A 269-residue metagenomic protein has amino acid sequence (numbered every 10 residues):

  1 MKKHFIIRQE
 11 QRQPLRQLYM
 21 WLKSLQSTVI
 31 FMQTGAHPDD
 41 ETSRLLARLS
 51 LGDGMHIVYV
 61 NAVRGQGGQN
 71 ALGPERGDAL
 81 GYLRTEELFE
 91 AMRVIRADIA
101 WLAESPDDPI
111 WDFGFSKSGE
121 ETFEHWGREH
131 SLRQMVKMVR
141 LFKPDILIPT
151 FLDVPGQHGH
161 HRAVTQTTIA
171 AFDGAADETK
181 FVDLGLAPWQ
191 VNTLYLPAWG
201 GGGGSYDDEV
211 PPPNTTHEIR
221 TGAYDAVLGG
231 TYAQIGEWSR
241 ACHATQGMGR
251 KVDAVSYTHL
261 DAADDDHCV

Functional and structural regions predicted by a protein language model:
K2-F181, P188, G200: Active-site beta-strand->loop->alpha-helix modules in alpha/beta enzyme cores, enriched in Gly/His/Asp(Glu)
D173, W189-Y257: Extended catalytic-interface subdomain
T258-D265: Conserved small/polar residues in nucleotide/adenosyl-binding loops
V269: Conserved functional hotspot residues or short segments at active or partner-binding sites across diverse domains
